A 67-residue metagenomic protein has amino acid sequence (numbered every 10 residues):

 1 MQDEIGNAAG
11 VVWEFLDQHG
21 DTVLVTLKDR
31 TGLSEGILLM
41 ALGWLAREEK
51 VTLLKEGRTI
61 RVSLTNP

Functional and structural regions predicted by a protein language model:
M1-A9, V23, K55-P67: Short, cationic-aromatic polyanion-contact patches
G6, D21, G32-E35: Alpha-helix boundary/capping and short turn/kink residues
A9-L16: Hydrophobic residues on short alpha-helical segments
D17, L45, S63-P67: Non-catalytic effector/regulatory segments
Q18-R30: Short acidic, hydrophobic short linear motifs in intrinsically disordered regions
L33-W44: Short amphipathic alpha-helical interaction segments
E49: Glycine-centered, phosphate/nucleic-acid-interacting loop/turn motifs that mediate DNA/RNA or nucleotide
